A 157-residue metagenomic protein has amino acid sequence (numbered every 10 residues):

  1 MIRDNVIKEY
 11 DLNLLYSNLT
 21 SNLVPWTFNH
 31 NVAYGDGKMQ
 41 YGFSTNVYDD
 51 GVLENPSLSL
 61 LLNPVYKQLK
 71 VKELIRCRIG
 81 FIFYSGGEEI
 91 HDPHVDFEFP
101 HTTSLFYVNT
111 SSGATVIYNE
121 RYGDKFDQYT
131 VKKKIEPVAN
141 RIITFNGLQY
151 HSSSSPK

Functional and structural regions predicted by a protein language model:
M1-K72: Non-heme Fe(II)/2-oxoglutarate
D49-K157: Catalytic core of non-heme Fe(II) oxygenases with the double-stranded beta-helix
